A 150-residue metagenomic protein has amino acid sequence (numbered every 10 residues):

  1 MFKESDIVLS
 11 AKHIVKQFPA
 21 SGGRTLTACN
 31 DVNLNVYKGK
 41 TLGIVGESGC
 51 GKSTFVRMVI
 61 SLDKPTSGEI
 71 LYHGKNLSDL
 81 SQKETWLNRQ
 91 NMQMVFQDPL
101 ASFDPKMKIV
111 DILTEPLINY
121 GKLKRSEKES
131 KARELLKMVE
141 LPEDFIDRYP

Functional and structural regions predicted by a protein language model:
G22, L77-Q93, D111, N119 (+1 more regions): ABC ATPase NBD coupling module
V45-E47: The feature captures the beta-strand-to-loop junction immediately N-terminal to the Walker
I60: Helix-to-loop junction immediately C-terminal to a conserved catalytic motif
G68-N76: Conserved ABC transporter NBD signature motif
N76, E127-D144: Conserved ABC ATPase "signature" region
L100, K106-N119, E129, K137: Short helical segment in ABC ATPase nucleotide-binding domains corresponding to the A-loop/adjacent helical element
